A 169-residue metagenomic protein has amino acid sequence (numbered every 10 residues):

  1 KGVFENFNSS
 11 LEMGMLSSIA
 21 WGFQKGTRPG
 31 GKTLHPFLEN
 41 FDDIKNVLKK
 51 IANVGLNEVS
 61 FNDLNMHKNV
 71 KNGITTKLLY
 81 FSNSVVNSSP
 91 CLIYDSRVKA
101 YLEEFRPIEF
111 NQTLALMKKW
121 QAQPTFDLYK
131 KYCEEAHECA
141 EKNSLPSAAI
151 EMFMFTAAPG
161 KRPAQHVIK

Functional and structural regions predicted by a protein language model:
K1, K25, K32, K45 (+9 more regions): Context-gated lysine
K1-V70: Helix-hairpin-helix/helix-loop-helix acidic hairpins
L11, G22-T27, I74, N83 (+2 more regions): Short alpha-helix boundary/capping elements
E12-S17, N72-T76, S96, A148: Non-catalytic, well-ordered alpha-helical scaffold segments
E58-V86, P90-I93, R97-Y101: A contiguous pocket-lining binding segment that forms or flanks enzyme active sites
N83-K169: C-terminal accessory module of base-excision DNA glycosylases/AP lyases that mediates lesion recognition and DNA
